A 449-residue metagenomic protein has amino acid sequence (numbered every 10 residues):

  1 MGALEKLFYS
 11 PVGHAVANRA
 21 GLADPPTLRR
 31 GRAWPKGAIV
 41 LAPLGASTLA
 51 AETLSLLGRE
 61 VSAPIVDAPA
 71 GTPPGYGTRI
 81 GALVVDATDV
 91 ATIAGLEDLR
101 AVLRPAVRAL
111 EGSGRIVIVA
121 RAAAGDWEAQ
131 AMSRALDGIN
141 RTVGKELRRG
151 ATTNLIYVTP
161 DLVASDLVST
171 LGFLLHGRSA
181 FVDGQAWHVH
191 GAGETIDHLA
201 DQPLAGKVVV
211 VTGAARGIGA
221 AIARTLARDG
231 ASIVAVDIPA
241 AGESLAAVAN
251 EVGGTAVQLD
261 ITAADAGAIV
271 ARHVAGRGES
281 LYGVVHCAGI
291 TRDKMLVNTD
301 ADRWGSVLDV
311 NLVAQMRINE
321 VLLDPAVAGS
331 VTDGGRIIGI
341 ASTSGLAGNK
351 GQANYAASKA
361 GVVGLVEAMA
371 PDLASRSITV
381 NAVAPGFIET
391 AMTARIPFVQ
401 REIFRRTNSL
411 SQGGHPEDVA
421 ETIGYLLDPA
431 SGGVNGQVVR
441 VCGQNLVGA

Functional and structural regions predicted by a protein language model:
R59-A68, A231-A246: Conserved glycine-rich Rossmann-like NAD(P)H-binding loop of the short-chain dehydrogenase/reductase
Y76-S113, V117, A129, Y282 (+4 more regions): Catalytic Tyr-X3-Lys loop
M132-L136, N319, S358, V366: Active-site helix of classical SDR
K145-E146, D324, P371-D372, G432: Alpha-helical segment proximal to the catalytic Tyr-Lys
R149-T152, F181-G184, A374, T379 (+1 more regions): Short, small/polar-rich loop/turn modules that mediate ligand/substrate recognition or access, typified
V158-L167, N408-V419, A430: A conserved structural motif in NAD(P)-dependent oxidoreductases
D183-G206, N435-A449: Short C-terminal tail/terminal secondary-structure segment of NAD(P)H-dependent dehydrogenase/reductase domains
S342: Residue(s) in the substrate-gating loop at a strand-loop-helix junction that position the organic substrate next
